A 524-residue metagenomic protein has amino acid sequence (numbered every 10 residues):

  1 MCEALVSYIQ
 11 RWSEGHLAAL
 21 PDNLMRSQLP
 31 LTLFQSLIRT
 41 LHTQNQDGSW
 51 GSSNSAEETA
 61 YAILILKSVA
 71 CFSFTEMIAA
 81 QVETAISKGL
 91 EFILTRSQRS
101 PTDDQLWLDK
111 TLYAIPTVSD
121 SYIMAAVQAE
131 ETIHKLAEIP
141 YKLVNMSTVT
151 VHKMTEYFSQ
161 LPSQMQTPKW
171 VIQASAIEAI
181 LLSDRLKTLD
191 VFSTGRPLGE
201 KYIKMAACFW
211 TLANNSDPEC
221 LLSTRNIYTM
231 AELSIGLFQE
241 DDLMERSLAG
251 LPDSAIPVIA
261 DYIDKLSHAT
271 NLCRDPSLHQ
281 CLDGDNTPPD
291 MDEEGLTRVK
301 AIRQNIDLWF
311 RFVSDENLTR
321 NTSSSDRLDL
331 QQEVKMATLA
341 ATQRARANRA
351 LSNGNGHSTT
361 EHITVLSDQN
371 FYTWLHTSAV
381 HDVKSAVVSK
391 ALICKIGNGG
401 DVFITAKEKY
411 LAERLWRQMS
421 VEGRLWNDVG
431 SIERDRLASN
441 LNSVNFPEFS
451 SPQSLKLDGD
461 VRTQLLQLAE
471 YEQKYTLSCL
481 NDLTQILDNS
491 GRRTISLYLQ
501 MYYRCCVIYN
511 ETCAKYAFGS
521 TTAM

Functional and structural regions predicted by a protein language model:
M1-Q35, T43-E91, T95-E138, E156-V313 (+3 more regions): An alpha-helical repeat/solenoid feature that recognizes helix-turn-helix modules
R11-L20, V69-I78, E316-D326, I393-K409 (+2 more regions): Inter-helical turn/loop segments and adjacent helix faces that build the functional surface of alpha-helical bundle
A18-L20, F34-T43, E58-Y61, I65 (+8 more regions): Active/binding-pocket-proximal capping segment
L64-I65, M146-S159, I259, R414-Q418 (+3 more regions): Eukaryote-specific, cytoplasm-facing alpha-helical/coiled-coil scaffolding segments in long proteins
T84-T102, L106-Y113, Q453-Y475, L480-G491: Extended charged low-complexity segments that act as oligomerization/scaffolding linkers
E293-E422, W426-E433, L499-T512: All-alpha helical catalytic cores of prenyl diphosphate-utilizing isoprenoid enzymes
F371-A379, K407-R417, I432-L483: Divalent-cation-assisted or electrostatically stabilized phosphate/pyrophosphate-binding catalytic cores
R462-L468, L487-M524: Acidic, carboxylate-rich catalytic segments that either coordinate divalent cations
